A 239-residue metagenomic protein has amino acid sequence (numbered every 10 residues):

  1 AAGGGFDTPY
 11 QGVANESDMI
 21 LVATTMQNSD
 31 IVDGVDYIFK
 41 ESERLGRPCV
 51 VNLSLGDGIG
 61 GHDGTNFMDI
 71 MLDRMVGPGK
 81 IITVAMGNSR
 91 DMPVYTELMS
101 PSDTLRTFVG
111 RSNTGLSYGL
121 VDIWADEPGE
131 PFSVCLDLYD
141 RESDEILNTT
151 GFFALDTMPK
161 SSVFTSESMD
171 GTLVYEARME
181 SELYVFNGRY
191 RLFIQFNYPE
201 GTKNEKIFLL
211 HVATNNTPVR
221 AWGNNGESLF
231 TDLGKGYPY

Functional and structural regions predicted by a protein language model:
A1-Y239: Loop-rich non-cytosolic ectodomains and luminal regions
